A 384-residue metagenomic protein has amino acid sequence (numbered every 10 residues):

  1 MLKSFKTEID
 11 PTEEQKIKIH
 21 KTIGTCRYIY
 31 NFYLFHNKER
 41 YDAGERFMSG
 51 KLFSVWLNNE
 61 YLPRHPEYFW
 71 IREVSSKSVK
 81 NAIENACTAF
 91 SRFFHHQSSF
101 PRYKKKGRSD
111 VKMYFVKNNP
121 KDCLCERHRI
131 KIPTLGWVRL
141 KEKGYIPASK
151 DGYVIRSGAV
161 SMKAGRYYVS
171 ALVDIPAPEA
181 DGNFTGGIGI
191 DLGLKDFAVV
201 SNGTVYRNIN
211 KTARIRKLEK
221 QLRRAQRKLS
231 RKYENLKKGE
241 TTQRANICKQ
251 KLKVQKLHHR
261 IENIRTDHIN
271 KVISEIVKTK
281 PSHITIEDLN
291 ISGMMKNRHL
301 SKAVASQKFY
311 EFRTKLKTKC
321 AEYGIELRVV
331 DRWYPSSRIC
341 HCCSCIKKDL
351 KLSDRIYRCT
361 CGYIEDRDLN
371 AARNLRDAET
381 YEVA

Functional and structural regions predicted by a protein language model:
M1-K80: Gly/serine-rich nucleotide phosphate-binding loop at the start of the catalytic core of nucleotide/ADP-ribose-handling
K3, A148-D151, K163-A384: Positively charged, helix-rich recognition surfaces that bind polyanionic ligands
S4-E8, W137, S157, G187: Well-ordered beta-strand positions in beta-sheet-rich domains
Y30-N37, Y41, F90-Q97, D196 (+2 more regions): A generic secondary-structure signal for well-formed alpha-helical elements
Y33, A82-F93, L369-V383: Stable alpha-helical structural segments in soluble proteins, enriched in small hydrophobic residues
K38-D42, F94-F100, S282, C320-L327: Surface-exposed helix-capping loop/turn segments at secondary-structure junctions
L52-R166: Acidic carboxylate diad motif detector
